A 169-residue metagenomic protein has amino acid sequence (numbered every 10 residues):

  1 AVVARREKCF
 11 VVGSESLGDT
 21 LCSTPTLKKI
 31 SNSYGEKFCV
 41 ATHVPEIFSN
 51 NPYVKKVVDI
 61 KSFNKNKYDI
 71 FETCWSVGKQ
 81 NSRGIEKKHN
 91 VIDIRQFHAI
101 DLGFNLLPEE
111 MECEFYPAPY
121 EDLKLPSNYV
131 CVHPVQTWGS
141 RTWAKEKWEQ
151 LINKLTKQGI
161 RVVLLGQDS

Functional and structural regions predicted by a protein language model:
A1-S169: Catalytic machinery of carbohydrate-active enzymes, primarily nucleotide-sugar-dependent glycosyltransferases
